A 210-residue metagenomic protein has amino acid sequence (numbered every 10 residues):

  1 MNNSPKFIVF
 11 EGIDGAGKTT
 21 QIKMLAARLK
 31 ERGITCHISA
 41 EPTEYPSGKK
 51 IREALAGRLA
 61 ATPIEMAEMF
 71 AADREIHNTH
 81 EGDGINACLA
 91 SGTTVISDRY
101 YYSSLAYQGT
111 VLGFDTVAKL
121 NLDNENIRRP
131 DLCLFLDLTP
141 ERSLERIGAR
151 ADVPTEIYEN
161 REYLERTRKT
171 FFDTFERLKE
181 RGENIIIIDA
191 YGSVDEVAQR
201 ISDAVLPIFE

Functional and structural regions predicted by a protein language model:
N2, A26, E141-E210: NTP-dependent small-molecule kinase module
N3-F7: Pre-Walker A (Motif I) flank of P-loop NTPase domains
F10: Hydrophobic anchor at the beta1->P-loop junction of P-loop NTPases
G15: Walker A (P-loop) phosphate-binding loop of P-loop NTPases
K18: Conserved lysine of the Walker
Q21: Hydrophobic positions on the alpha1 helix immediately C-terminal to the Walker A/P-loop
I34-K119, N124-E125: ATP-dependent small-molecule kinase phosphotransfer cores that center on conserved nucleotide phosphate-binding segments
S104-K169: A glycine- and Lys/Arg-enriched "phosphate-lid" helix/loop adjacent to the NTP-binding pocket of small-molecule kinases
